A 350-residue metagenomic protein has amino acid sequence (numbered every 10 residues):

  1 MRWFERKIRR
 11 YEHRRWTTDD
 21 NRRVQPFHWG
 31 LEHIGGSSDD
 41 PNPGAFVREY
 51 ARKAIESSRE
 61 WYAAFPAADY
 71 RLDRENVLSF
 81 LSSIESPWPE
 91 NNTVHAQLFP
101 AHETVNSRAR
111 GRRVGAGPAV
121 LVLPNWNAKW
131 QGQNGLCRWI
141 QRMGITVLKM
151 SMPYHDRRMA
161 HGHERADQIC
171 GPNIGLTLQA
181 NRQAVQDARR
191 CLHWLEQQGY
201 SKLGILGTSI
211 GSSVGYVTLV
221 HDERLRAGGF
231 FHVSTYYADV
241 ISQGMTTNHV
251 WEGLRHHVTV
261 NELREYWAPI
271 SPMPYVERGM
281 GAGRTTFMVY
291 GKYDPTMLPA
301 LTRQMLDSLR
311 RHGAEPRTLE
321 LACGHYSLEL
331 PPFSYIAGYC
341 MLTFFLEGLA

Functional and structural regions predicted by a protein language model:
M1-S79, S83, S107: N-terminal targeting or regulatory segments adjacent to alpha/beta-hydrolase or S9 domains
P89-R108: A short loop-to-beta-strand scaffold at the N-terminal edge of the catalytic core in hydrolase folds
V122-R182: Cap/lid segment of the alpha/beta-hydrolase catalytic domain
A180, S209-V214: Active-site loop->helix "elbow" adjoining a glycine-rich segment at hydrolase catalytic centers
E196-S209: Alpha/beta-hydrolase fold nucleophile elbow
V214-N261: Hydrolase active-site cap/lid region
Q243-L301: The feature captures the conserved acid-bearing segment of alpha/beta-hydrolase catalytic domains
R303, D307-A350: C-terminal catalytic histidine-bearing segment of alpha/beta-hydrolase fold enzymes
